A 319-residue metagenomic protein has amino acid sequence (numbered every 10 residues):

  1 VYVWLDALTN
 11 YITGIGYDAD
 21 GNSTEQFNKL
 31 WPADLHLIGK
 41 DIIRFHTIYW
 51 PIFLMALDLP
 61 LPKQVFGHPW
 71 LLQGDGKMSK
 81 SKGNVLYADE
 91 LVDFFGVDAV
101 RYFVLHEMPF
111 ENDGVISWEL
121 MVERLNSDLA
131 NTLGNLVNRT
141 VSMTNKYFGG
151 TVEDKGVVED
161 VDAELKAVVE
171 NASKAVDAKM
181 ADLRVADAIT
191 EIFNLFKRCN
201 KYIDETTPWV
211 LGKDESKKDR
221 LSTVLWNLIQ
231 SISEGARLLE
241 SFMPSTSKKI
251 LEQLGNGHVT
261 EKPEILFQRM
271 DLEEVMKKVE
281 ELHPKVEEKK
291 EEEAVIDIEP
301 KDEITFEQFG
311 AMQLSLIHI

Functional and structural regions predicted by a protein language model:
V1-K146, A188-I192: Structured secondary-structure scaffolds
R44, M78-G83, A167-V169, N227-S231: Short acidic alpha-helix initiation/capping motifs at coil-to-helix transition points, especially at protein N-termini
W70, V157, L272: Residues that form or immediately flank small-molecule/cofactor binding pockets and catalytic motifs
L120-V158, V168-L266: Helix-rich, typically C-terminal accessory recognition domains appended to large enzymatic cores
D162-K166: Electropositive, elongated alpha-helical scaffolds characteristic of BAR/F-BAR
I250-Q308: Intrinsic disorder at enzyme termini
E307-S315: Short coil-to-beta-strand transition motifs
H318-I319: Conserved small/polar residues in nucleotide/adenosyl-binding loops
